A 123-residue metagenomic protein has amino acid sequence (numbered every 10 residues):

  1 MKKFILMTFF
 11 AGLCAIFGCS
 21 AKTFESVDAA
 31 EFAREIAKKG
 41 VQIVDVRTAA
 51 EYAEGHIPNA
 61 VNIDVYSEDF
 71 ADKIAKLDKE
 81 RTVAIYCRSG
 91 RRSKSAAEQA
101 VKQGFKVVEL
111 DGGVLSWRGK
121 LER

Functional and structural regions predicted by a protein language model:
K2-I5, L13-V41, A50-T82, R88-R123: Rhodanese-like catalytic fold shared by cysteine-dependent sulfurtransferases and DSP/PTP-type phosphatases
I43-D45: Structural scaffold elements adjacent to functional motifs in cytosolic proteins
